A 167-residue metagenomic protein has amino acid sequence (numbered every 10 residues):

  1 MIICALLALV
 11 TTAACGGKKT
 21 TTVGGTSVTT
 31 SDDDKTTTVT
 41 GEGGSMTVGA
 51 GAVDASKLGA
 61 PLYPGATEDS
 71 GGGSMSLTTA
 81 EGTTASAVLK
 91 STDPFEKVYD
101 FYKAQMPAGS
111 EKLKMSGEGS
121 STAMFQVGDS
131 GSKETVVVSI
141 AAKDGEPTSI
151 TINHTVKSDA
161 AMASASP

Functional and structural regions predicted by a protein language model:
M1-A13: Sec-dependent bacterial lipoprotein signal peptides
T11, G16-P167: An acidic-aromatic pocket/loop used at catalytic or ligand-binding sites
